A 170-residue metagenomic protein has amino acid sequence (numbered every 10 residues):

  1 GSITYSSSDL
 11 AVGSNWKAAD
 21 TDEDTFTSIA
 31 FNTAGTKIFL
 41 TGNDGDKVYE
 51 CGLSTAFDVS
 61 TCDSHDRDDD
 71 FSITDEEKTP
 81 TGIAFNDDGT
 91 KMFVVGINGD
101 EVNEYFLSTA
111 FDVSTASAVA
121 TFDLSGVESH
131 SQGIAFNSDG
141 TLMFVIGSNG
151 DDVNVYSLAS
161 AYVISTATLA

Functional and structural regions predicted by a protein language model:
G1-A170: Polar, enzyme-active/binding microenvironments
